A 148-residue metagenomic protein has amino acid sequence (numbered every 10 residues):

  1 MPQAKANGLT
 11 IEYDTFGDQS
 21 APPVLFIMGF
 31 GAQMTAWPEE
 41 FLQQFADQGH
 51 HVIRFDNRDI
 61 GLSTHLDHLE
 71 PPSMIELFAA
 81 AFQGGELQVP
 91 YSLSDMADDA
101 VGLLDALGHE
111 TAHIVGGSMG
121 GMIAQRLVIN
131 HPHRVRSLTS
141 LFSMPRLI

Functional and structural regions predicted by a protein language model:
M1-P2: Residue-level detector of beta-strand structural context in well-folded domains
A6-Q83: Conserved HGGG/HGGXW glycine-rich cap/lid loop of the alpha/beta-hydrolase fold
Y13, L25, V52, A100 (+5 more regions): Hydrophobic packing within well-folded, soluble alpha/beta domains
M34, M96, M119-M122: Methionine-biased hydrophobic packing positions in alpha-helices, especially within tandem helical repeat solenoids
L42, A46, V101, G108 (+1 more regions): A structural alpha-helix within SAM-dependent methyltransferase catalytic domains
A79-Q88, T139-L147: Short, basic, helix/turn surface patches
A80-A112: Conserved acidic catalytic loop of the alpha/beta-hydrolase fold
E110-I148: Conserved hydrolase catalytic core segment
